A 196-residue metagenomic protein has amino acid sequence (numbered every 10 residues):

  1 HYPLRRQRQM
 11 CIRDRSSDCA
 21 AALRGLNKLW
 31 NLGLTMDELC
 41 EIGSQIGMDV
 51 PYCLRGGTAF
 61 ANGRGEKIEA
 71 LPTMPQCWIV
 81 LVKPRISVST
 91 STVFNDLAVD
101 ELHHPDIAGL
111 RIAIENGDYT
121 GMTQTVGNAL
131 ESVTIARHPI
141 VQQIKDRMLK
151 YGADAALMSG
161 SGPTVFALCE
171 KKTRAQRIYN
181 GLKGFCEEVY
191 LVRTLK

Functional and structural regions predicted by a protein language model:
H1-R8, I12: Single conserved hydrophobic/aromatic residue that forms the stacking wall/gate of nucleotide- or nucleobase-binding
R13-E38, Y52: DPxDG-like acidic metal-binding loop motif
L32-A155, L168-K196: ATP-dependent small-molecule kinase catalytic core of the GHMP/sugar-kinase superfamily and closely related
V165: Catalytic nucleophile-His microenvironment captured as a short glycine-rich beta-strand/loop that brackets
